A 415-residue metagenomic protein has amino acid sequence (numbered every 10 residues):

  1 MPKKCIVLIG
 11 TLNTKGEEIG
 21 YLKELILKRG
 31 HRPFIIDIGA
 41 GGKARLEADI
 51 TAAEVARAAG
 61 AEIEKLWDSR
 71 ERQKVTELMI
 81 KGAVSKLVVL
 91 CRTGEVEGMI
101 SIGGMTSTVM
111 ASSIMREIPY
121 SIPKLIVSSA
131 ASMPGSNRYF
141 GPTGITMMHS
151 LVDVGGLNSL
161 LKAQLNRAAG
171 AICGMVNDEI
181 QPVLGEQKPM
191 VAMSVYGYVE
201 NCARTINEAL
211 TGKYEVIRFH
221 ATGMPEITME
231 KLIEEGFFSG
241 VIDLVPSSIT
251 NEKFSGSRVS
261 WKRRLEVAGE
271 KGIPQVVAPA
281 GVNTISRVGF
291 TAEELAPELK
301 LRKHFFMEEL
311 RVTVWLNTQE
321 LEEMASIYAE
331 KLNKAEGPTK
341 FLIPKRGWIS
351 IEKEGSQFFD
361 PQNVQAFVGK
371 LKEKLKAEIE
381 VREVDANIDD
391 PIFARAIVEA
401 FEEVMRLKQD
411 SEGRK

Functional and structural regions predicted by a protein language model:
P2-K43, G98, T108-I126: N-terminal phosphate-binding or glycine-rich loops at protein starts, especially the Walker A/P-loop of NTPases
C5-V7, T14-P33, S257-K415: C-terminal non-catalytic interaction/assembly regions of soluble proteins
T11-E17, E97-M110, A131, A192-C202 (+5 more regions): Gly/Ser/Thr-rich loops at beta-strand to alpha-helix junctions that form or flank small-molecule/cofactor-binding
K15-L27, F34, A40-I50, E186-E234: Glycine-rich phosphate/diphosphate-binding loop of Rossmann-like nucleotide-binding domains
E47-T93: Phosphate/nucleotide-donor binding subsite
W67-D68, G135-Y198, E323, R382-D385: Cap/lid and interdomain-hinge subdomains that line or gate substrate/regulatory clefts in soluble alpha/beta enzymes
G98, M110-F140, T146-H149, I217-A221 (+1 more regions): Short, acidic/small-residue loops that bind anionic groups at enzyme active sites
S101-Y120, A203-N207, K353-D360, V364: Short Gly/Thr/Asp-enriched flexible loops that form oxyanion-binding sites at enzyme active sites
